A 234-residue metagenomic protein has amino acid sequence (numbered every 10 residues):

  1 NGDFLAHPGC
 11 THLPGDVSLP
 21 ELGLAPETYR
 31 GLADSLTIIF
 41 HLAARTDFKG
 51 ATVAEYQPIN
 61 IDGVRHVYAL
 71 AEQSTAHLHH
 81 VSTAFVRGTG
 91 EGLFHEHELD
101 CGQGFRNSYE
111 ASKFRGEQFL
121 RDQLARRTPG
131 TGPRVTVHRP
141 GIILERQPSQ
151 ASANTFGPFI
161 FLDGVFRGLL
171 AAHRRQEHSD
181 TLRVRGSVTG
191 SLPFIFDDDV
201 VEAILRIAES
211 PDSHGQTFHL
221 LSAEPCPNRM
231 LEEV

Functional and structural regions predicted by a protein language model:
G2-I38: Conserved Rossmann-fold cofactor-binding substructure of NAD(P)-dependent oxidoreductases
F4-C10, L70-A76, G116-V135: A structural motif corresponding to the C-terminal end of an alpha-helix and its immediate exit/capping segment
D34, I38-L42, F48-A54, P58 (+4 more regions): Conserved Rossmann-fold NAD(P)-dependent oxidoreductase catalytic core, especially the SDR/UDP-sugar
S35-A43, G90-H95, L170-V184, D198-A208: Active-site-adjacent bridging/hinge elements
Q57-I61, F105-E117, T155, F159 (+1 more regions): Short-chain dehydrogenase/reductase
D122-S191, D197-V201: NAD(P)-dependent short-chain dehydrogenase/reductase
A203-V234: Mid/C-terminal beta-alpha module of Rossmann-like enzyme folds, strongest in SDR-family dehydrogenases/epimerases
